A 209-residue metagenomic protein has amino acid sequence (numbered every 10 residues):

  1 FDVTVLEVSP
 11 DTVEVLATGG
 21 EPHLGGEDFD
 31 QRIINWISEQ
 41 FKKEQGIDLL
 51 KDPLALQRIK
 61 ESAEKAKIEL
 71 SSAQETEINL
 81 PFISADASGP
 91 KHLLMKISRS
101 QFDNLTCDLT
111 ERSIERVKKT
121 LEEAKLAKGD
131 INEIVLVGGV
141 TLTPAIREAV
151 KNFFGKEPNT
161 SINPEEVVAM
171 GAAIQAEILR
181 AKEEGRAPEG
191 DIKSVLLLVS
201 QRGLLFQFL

Functional and structural regions predicted by a protein language model:
F1-L209: Oxyanion-binding/catalytic loops of NTP- or PPi-dependent enzymes
